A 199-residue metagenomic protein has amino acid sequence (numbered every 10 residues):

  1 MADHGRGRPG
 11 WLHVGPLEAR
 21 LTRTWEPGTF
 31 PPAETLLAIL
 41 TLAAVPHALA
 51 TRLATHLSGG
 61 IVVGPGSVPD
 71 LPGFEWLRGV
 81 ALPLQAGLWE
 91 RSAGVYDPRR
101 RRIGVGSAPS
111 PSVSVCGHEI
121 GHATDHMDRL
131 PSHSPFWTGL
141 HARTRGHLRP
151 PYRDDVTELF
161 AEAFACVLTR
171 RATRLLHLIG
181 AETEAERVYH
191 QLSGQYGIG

Functional and structural regions predicted by a protein language model:
M1-I39, T51-G199: Active-site-flanking segments in enzyme catalytic domains
A43-A50: Amphipathic alpha-helical domain-onset/packing element
